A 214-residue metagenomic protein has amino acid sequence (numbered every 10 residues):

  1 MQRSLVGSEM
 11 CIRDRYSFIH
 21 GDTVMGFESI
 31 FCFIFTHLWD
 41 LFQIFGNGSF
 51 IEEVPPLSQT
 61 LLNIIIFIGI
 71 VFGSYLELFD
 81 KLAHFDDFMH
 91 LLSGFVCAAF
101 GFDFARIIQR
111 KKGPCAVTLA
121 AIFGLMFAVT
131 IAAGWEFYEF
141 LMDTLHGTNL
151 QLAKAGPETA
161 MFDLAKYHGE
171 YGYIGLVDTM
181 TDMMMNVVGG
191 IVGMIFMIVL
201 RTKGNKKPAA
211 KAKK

Functional and structural regions predicted by a protein language model:
M1-G7, I12: Single conserved hydrophobic/aromatic residue that forms the stacking wall/gate of nucleotide- or nucleobase-binding
D14-F27, I44-F50: Short, hydrophobic transmembrane alpha-helix segments
F18-T23, Y75-F85: Membrane-interface helix caps and helix-loop-helix hairpins in membrane proteins
T36-D40, I65-I70, A99, A128-E139: Alpha-helical transmembrane segments of multi-pass membrane proteins
Q43-L57, R110-A116: Membrane-interface helix-boundary motifs at transmembrane edges
G46, F67-D80, D103-F104, I108-Q109: Membrane-helix exit/interface motif
E52-I64, D87-H90: Cytoplasmic-side transmembrane-helix entry/capping segments in multi-pass membrane proteins
H90-C97, F127-W135, E139-H146, K154-M197: Alpha-helical transmembrane segments that form the membrane-embedded catalytic/substrate-binding core of multi-pass
